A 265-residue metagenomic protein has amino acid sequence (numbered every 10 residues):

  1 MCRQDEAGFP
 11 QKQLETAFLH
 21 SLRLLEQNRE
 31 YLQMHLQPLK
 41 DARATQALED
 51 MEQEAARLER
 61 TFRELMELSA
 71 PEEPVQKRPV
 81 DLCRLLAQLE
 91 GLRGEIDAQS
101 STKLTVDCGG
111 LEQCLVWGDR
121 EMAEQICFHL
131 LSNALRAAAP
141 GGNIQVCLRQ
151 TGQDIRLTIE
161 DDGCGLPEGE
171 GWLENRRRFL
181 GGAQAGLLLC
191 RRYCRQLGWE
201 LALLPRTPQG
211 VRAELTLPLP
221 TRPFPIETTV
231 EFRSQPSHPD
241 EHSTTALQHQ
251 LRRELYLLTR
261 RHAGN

Functional and structural regions predicted by a protein language model:
Q53-L58: Short alpha-helical segment of the dimerization/phosphotransfer core of two-component systems
P71-V75, L115-G118: Conserved micro-motifs of the catalytic ATP-binding
R78, K103-C114: Conserved catalytic submotifs in the C-terminal HATPase_c
A134-L135: Short helix-loop "hinge" at the ATP-lid/N-box region of the Bergerat-fold HATPase_c
G141-Q153: Short beta-strand/loop element within the Bergerat-fold HATPase_c
D161: Acidic ATP/Mg2+-coordinating residue in the GHKL
